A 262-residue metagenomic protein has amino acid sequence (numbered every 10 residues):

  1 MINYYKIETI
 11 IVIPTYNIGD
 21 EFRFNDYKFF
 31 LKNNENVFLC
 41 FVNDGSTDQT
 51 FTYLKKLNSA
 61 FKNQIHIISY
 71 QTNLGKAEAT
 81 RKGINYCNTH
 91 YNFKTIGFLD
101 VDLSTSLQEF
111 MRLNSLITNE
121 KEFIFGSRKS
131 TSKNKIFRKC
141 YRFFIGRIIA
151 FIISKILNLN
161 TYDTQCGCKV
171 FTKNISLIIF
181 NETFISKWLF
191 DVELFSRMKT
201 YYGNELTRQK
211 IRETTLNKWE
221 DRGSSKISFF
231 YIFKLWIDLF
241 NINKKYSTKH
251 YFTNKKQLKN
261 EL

Functional and structural regions predicted by a protein language model:
M1-E8, D20, E182-L262: Hydrophobic helical membrane-anchoring modules
I13, Y27, N36-S46, I68-Y70: Short beta-strand/loop segment that forms part of the nucleotide-sugar
N17-K32: Short, well-formed alpha-helical segments that are part of the catalytic scaffolds of diverse glycosyltransferases
I18-E21, S46, S106: Donor nucleotide-sugar binding loop of glycosyltransferases
E21-F24, D48-L57: Acidic helix N-cap motif at the loop->helix transition within catalytic regions of sugar-transfer enzymes
N43-T52, L103: A conserved acidic beta->alpha catalytic loop
Y70-C87, T95, L107-F184, W188 (+1 more regions): Acceptor/aglycone-binding surface of glycosyltransferases and processive sugar-polymer synthases
N92-S104: Short beta-strand-to-loop acidic/aromatic patch adjacent to the donor-nucleotide binding site
